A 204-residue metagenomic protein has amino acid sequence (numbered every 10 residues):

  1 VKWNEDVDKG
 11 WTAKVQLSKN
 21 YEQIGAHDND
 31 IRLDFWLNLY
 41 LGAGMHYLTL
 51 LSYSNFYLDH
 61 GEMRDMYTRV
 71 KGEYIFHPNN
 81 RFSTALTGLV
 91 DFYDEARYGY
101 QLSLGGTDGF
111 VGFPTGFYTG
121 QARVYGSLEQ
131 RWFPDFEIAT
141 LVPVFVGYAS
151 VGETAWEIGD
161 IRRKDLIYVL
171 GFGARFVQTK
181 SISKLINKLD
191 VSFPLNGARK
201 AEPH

Functional and structural regions predicted by a protein language model:
V1-D6: Outer-membrane beta-barrel biogenesis signature
K9-H204: C-terminal transmembrane beta-barrel domains of outer membrane proteins
